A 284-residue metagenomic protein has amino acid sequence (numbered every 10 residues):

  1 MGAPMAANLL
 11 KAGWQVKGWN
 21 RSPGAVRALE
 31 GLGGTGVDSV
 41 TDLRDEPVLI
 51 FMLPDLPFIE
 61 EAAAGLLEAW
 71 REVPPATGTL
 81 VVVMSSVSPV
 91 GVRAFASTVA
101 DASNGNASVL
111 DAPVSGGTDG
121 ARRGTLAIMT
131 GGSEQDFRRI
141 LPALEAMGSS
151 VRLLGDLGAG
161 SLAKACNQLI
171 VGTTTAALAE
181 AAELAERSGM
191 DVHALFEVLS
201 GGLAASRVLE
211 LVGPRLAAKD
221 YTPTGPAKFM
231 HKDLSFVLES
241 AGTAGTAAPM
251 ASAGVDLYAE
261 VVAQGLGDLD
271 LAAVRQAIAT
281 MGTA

Functional and structural regions predicted by a protein language model:
M1-F51, T79, T118: NAD(P)+-binding Rossmann beta1-loop-alpha1 motif at the extreme N-terminus of oxidoreductases
M5-L9, F95, A143, L184: Hydrophobic residues within alpha-helices that form the first helical element adjacent to the glycine-rich loop
V40-A107: Rossmann-fold NAD(P) dinucleotide-binding segment
A62, S86-Q168: Rossmann-fold dinucleotide-binding core
G124-T130, R152, D156-S188, E197-L211 (+2 more regions): Active-site-proximal catalytic alpha-helix in oxidoreductases
A205-D270: Interdomain hinge/lid region at the active-site interface of Rossmann-like NAD(P)-dependent oxidoreductases
A263-A284: NAD(P)-dependent dehydrogenase/reductase Rossmann-like domain
